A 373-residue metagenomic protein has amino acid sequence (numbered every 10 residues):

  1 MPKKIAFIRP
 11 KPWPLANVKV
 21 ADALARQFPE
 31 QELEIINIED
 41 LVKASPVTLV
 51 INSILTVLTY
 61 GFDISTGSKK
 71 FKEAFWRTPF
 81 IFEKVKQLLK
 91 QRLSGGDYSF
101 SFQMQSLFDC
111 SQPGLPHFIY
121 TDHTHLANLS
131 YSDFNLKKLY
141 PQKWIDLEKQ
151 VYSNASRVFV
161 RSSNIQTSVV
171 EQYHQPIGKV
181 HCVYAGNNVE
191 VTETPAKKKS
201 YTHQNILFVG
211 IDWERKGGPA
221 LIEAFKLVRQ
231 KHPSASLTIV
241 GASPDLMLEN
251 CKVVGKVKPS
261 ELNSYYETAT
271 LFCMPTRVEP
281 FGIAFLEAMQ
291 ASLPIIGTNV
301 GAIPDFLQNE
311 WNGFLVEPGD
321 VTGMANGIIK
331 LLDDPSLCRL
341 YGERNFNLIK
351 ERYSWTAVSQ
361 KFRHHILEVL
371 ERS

Functional and structural regions predicted by a protein language model:
K138-V158: Membrane-proximal helix-turn-helix segments that form the acceptor-binding/catalytic region of lipid-linked
N164, G186: Carbohydrate-associated surface elements
P195-K216, I222-K226: Conserved donor-binding/catalytic core segment of Leloir-type glycosyltransferases
K256, N309-E310, F314-V321, K330-S336: Conserved acidic donor-binding segment of nucleotide-sugar-dependent glycosyltransferases
V257, S264-A269: Short alpha-helical donor nucleotide-sugar binding micro-motif in glycosyltransferases
R277: Aromatic "clamp/platform" in nucleotide-sugar-dependent glycosyltransferases that forms part of the donor/acceptor
P294-G297: Short hydrophobic beta-strand element within catalytic cores of glycosyltransferases and related nucleotide-activated
G323, K330, L337-R352, V358-H364: A short, well-ordered alpha-helix in the C-terminal region of glycosyltransferases
